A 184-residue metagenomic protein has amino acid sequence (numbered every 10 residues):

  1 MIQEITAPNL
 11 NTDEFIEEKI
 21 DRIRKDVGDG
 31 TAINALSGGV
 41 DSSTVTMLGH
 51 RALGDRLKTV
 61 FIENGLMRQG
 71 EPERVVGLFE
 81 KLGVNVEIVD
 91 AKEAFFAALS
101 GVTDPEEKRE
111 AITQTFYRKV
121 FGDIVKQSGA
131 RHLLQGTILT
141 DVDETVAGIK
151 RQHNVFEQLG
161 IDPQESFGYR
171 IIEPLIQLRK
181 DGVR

Functional and structural regions predicted by a protein language model:
M1-R131, T137-R184: RNA-binding accessory domains that recognize and position tRNA/RNA substrates
